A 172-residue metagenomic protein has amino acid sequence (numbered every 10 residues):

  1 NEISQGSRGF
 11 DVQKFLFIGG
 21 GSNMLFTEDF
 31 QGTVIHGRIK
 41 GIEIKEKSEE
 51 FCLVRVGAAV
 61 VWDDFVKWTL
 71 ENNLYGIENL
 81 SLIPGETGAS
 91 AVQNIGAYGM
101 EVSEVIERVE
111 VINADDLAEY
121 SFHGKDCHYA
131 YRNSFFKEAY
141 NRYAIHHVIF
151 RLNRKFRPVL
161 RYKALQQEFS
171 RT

Functional and structural regions predicted by a protein language model:
N1-D115: Anion-binding (especially nucleotide phosphate/pyrophosphate-binding) glycine-rich loop and adjoining beta-alpha core
M24, E119-T172: Phosphate/pyrophosphate- and phosphate-bearing ligand-binding catalytic cores of soluble enzymes
